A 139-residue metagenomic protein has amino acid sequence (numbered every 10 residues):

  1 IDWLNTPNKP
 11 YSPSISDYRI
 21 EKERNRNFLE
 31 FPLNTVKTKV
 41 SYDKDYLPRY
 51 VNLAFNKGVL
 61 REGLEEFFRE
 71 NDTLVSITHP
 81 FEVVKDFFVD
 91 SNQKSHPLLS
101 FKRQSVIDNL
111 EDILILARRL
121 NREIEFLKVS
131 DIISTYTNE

Functional and structural regions predicted by a protein language model:
I1-D72: Active-site-adjacent pocket scaffolds in enzyme catalytic domains
Y50-E139: C-terminal domain-boundary segment and adjacent tail
